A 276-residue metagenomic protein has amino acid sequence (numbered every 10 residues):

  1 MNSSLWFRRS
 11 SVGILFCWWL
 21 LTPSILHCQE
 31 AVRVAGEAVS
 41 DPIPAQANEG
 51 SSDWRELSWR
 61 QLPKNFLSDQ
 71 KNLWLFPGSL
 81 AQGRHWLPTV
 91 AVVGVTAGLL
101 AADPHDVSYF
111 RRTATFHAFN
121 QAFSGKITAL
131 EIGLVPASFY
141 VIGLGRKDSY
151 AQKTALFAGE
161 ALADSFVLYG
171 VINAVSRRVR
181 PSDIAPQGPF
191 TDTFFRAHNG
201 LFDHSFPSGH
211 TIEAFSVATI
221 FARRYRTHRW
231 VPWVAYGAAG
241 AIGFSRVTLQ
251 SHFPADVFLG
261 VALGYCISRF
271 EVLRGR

Functional and structural regions predicted by a protein language model:
N2-I14, I127: Bacterial N-terminal signal peptides that target proteins for export
S3, P186-R276: Membrane-embedded catalytic cores of phosphoryl/pyrophosphoryl-handling enzymes
S11-P23: Bacterial N-terminal signal peptides
I25-I127, I132-R146, A174-V175, S182-H204 (+1 more regions): N-terminal targeting leaders of membrane proteins
G83, P88-T89, G143-L168, I172 (+1 more regions): Interfacial segments of alpha-helical transmembrane regions
T89, V93, A97, G133-P136 (+7 more regions): Alpha-helical transmembrane spans of integral membrane proteins, capturing the lipid-embedded, hydrophobic core of TM
G98-S108, G143-A151, G170-S182, R223-R229 (+2 more regions): Short hydrophobic alpha-helical membrane-entry/anchor segments
